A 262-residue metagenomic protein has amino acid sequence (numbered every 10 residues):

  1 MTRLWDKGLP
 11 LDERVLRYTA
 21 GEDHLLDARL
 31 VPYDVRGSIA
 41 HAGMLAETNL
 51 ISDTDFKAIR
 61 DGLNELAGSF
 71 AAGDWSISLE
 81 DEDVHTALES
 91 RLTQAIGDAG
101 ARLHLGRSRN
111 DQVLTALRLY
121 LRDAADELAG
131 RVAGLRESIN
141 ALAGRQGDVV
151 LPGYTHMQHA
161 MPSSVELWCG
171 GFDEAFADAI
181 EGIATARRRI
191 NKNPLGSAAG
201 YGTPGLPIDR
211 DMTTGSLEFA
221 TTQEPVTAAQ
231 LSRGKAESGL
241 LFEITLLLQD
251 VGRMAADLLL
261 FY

Functional and structural regions predicted by a protein language model:
M1-G202, P207-G215, T221: A helix-coil-helix interface module used to build multimeric assemblies and to scaffold catalytic/cofactor sites
A58-D61, T227-S232: Short linear loop/turn motifs
A179, Q230-Y262: Glycine-rich anion/phosphate-binding loop at the beta-strand->alpha-helix junction
A220-A228: A glycine-rich, basic-preceded beta-loop-alpha segment at the flavin cofactor/substrate interface of flavin-utilizing
